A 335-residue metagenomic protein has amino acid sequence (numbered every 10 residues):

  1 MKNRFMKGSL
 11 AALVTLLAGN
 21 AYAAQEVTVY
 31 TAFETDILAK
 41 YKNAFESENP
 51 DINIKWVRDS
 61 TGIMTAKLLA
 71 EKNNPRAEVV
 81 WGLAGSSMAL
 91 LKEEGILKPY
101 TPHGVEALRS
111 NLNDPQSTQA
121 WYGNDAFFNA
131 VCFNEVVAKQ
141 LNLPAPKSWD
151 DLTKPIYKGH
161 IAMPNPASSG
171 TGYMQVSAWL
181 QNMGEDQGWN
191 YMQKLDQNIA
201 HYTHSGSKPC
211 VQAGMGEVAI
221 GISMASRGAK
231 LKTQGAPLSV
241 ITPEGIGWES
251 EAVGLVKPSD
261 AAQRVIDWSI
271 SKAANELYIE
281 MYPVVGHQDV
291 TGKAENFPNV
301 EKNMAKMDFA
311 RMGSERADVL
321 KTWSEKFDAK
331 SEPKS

Functional and structural regions predicted by a protein language model:
G19-A23: Sec/Tat signal peptide C-region and signal peptidase I cleavage site
A24-A89, V211: Early extracytoplasmic/lumenal segment of secretory-pathway proteins
A32-A39, R76-E217: Extracytoplasmic ligand-binding site segments that recognize negatively charged/polar headgroups
S86-L90, G214-P237: A ligand-binding cleft/hinge motif common to bilobed small-molecule-binding domains
S110, Y191-D196, Y202-T203, K232-K257 (+2 more regions): Periplasmic-binding protein-like
C132-V137, S177, E249-A261, S269 (+1 more regions): A bilobed periplasmic-binding-protein/Venus flytrap-type ligand-binding module shared by bacterial periplasmic
Y157-P164, S269-G292: Periplasmic-binding protein-like
D186-Q187, G286-S335: An extracytoplasmic/periplasmic, membrane-proximal ligand-sensing/linker region
